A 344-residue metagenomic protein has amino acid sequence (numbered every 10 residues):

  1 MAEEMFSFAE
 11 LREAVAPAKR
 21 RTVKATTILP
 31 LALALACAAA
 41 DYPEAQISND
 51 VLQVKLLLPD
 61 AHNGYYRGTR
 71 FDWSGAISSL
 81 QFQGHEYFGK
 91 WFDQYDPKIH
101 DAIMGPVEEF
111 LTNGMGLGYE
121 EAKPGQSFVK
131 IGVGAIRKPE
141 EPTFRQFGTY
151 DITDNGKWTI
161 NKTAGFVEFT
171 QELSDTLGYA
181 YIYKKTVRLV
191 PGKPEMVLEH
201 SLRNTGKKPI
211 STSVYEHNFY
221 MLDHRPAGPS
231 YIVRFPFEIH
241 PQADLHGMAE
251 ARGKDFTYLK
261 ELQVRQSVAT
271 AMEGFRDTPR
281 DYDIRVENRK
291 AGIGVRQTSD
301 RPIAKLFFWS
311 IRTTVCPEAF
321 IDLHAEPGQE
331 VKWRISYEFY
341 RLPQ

Functional and structural regions predicted by a protein language model:
M1-V23: N-terminal secretory signal peptides that target proteins for export/translocation
E3-M5, A34, K185: Intrinsic disorder/low-complexity segments
E10, A39-A40: N-terminal export/targeting leaders of redox proteins
P17-R20, A34, H224: Extended rod-forming repeat segments used as scaffolds/tethers
V23-P30: Sec-dependent signal peptide recognition, specifically the positively charged N-region followed immediately by
L31-A39: Hydrophobic h-region of N-terminal signal peptides that target proteins for export in Gram-negative bacteria
A40-V197, T205-S211, H217-Q344: Surface-exposed acidic/polar loop and edge beta-strand patches at domain peripheries
